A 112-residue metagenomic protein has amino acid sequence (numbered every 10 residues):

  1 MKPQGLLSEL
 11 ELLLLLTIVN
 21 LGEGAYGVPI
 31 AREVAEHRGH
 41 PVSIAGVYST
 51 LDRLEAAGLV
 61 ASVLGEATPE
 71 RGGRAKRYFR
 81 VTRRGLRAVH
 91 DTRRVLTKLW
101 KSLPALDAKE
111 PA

Functional and structural regions predicted by a protein language model:
K2-G46: N-terminal helix-turn-helix DNA-binding core of bacterial DNA-binding proteins
V47-L54: Basic amphipathic alpha-helical segments that dock to polyanions
A57-G72: Beta-hairpin "wing" of winged helix-turn-helix
A75: Exposed loop/turn and edge beta-strand positions of beta-sandwich/beta-sheet ligand-binding modules
R84-A112: Amphipathic alpha-helical dimerization/coiled-coil segments that flank or bridge DNA-binding/regulatory modules
